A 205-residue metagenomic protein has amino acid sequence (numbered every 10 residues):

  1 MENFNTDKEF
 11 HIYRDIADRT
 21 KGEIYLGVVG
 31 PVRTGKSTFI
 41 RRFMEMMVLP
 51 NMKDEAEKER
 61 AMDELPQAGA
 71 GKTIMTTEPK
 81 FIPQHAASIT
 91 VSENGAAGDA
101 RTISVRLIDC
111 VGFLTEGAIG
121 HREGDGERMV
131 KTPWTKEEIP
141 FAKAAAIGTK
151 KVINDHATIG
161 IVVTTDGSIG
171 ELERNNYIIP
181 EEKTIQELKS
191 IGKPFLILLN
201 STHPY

Functional and structural regions predicted by a protein language model:
E2-K136: Conserved G1/Walker A P-loop phosphate-binding module
N94-A96, G124-Y205: Conserved C-terminal guanine-recognition region of P-loop GTPase G domains, centered on the G4
